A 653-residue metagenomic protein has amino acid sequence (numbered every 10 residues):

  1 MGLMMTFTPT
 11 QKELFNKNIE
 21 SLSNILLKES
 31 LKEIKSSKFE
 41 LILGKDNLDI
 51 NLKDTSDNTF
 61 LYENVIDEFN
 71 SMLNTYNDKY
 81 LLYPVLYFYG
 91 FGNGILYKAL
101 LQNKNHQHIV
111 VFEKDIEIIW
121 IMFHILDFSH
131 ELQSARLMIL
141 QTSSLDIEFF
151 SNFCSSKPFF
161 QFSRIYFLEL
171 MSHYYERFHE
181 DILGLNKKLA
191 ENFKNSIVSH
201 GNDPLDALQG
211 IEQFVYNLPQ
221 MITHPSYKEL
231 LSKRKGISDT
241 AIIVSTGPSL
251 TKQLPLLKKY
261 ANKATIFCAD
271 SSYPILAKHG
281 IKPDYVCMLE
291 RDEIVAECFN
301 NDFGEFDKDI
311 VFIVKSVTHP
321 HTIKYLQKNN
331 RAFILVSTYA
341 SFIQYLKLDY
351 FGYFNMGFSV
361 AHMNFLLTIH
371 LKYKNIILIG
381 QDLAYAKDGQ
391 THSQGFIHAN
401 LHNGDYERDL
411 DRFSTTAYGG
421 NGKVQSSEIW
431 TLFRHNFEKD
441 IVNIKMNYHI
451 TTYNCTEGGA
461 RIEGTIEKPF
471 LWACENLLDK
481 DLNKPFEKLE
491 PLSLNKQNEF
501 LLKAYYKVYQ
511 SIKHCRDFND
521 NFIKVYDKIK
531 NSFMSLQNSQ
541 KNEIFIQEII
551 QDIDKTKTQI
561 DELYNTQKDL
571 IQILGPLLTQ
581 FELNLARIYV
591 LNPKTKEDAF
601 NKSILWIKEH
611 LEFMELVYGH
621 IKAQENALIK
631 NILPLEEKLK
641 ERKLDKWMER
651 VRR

Functional and structural regions predicted by a protein language model:
G2-A241, P248-T265, P274-K278, P283-Y285 (+5 more regions): N-terminal donor/sugar-recognition subdomains of glycan-related enzymes, prototypically the membrane-proximal stem
E113, S272-Y273, G280-E290, T368-Q394: Glycine-rich phosphate/pyrophosphate-binding loops and their adjacent beta-strand/loop elements at enzyme active sites
S245, A269, L289, I313-K315 (+2 more regions): Generic beta-strand/beta-sheet core signal
L256, A264, L346, M356-G357 (+1 more regions): Long alpha-helical, hydrophobic tracts
I266-S272, F312, A361-N364, G380: Extended, hydrophobic alpha-helical segments in both membrane/secreted and soluble proteins
A269, E305, K315, G357 (+3 more regions): Active-site-proximal structural scaffolding
P320-I379, L383: Active-site/ligand-binding-proximal alpha/beta "capping" segment
Q390-D440: Phosphate-binding loop/pocket of nucleotide- and phosphate-handling active sites
